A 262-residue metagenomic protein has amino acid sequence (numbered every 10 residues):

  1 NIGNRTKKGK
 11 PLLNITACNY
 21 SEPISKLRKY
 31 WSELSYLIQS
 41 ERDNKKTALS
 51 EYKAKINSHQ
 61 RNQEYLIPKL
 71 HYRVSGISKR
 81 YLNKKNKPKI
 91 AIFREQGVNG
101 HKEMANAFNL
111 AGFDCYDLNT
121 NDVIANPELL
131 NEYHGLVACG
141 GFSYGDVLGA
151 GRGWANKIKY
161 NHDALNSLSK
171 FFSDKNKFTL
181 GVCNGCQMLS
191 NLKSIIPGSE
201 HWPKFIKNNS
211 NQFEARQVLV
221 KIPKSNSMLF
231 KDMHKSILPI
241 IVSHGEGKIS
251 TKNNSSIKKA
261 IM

Functional and structural regions predicted by a protein language model:
N1-K89, G97: Intein/HINT protein-splicing elements and their conserved insertion hotspots or analogous self-processing inserts
N1-S21, Y116-D122, W202-Q212: Beta-strand->loop->alpha-helix junctions that form or flank phosphate-binding loops in nucleotide-handling enzymes
I2, P127-E128, L165, S169-K170 (+1 more regions): Amide-donor transfer/coupling interface in amidating biosynthetic enzymes
K87-K89, D114, P239: Residues that mark the start of a beta-strand
E95, G140-F142: Short glycine-/small-residue-rich Rossmann-like dinucleotide-binding loops
K102-D117: Short helix-loop-beta junction
L129-V137: Short acidic/histidine-rich motifs immediately flanking catalytic phosphotransfer sites in two-component signaling
F142-S227: Cysteine-nucleophile active-site neighborhood
